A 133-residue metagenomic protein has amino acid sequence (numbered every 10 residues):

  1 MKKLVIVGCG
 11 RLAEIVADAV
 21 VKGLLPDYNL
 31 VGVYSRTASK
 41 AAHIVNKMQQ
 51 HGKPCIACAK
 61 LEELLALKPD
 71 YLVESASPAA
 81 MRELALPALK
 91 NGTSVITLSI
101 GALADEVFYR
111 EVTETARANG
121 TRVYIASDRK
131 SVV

Functional and structural regions predicted by a protein language model:
M1-K47: N-terminal Rossmann-like dinucleotide-binding module
N29-G32, D70, T121-V123: Short active-site oxyanion
T37-L67: Conserved N-terminal Rossmann-fold NAD(P) cofactor-binding segment
K53-C55, N91-T93, A118-T121: A short helix->loop->beta-strand "cap" motif at the edges of active sites that frequently abuts
A57, E74, T97, V123-S127: General beta-strand structural signal in soluble alpha/beta enzymes
A59-K90, A102-E106: Beta-loop-alpha module in the N-terminal Rossmann-like domain of NAD(P)-dependent dehydrogenases, especially those
L86, I100-T121: Rossmann-fold NAD(P)-binding glycine/threonine-rich loop
K130-V133: Conserved small/polar residues in nucleotide/adenosyl-binding loops
